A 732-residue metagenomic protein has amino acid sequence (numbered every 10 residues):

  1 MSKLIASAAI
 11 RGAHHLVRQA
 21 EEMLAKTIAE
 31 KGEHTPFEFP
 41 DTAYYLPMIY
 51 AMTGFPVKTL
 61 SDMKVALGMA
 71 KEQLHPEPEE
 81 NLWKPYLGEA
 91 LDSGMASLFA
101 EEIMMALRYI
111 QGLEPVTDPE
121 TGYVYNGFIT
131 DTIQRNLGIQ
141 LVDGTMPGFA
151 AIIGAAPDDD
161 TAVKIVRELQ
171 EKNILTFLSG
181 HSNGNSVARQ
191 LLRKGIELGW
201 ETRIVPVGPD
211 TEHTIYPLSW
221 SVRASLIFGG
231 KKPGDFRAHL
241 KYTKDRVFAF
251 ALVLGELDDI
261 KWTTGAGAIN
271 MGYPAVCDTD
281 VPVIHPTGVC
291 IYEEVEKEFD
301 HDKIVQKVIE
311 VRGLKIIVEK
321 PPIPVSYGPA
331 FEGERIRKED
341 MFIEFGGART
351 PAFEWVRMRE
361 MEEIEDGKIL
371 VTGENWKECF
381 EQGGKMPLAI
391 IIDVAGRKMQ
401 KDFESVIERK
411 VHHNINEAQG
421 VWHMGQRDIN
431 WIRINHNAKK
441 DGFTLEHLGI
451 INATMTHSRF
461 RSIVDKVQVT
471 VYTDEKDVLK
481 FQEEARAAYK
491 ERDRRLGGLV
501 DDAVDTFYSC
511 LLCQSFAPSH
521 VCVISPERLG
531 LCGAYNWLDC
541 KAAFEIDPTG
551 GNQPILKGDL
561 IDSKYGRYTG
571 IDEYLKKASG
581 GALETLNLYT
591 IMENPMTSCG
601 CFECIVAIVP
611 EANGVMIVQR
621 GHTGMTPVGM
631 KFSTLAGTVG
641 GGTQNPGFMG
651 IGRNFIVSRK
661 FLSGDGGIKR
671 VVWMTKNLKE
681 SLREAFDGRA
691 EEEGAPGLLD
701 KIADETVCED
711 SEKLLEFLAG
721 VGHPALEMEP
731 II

Functional and structural regions predicted by a protein language model:
M1-H412, N430-I432, L588-P595: Acidic, serine/proline-rich low-complexity intrinsically disordered regions
A25, Y45, I49-Y50, D258-N270 (+1 more regions): Cysteine-centered metal-binding/redox modules
